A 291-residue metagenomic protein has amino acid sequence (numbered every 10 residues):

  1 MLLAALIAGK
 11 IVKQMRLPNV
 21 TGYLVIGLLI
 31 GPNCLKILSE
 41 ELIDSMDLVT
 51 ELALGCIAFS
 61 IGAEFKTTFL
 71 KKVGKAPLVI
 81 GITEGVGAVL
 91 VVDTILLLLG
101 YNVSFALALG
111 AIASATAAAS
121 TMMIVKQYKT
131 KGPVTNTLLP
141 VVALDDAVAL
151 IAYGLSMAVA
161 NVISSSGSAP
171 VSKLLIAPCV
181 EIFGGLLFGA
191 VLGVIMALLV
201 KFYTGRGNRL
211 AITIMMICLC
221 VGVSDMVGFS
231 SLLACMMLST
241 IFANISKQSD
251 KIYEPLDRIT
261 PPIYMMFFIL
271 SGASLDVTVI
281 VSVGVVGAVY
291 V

Functional and structural regions predicted by a protein language model:
M1-V291: Transmembrane helical cores of multi-pass secondary ion antiporters/exchangers
